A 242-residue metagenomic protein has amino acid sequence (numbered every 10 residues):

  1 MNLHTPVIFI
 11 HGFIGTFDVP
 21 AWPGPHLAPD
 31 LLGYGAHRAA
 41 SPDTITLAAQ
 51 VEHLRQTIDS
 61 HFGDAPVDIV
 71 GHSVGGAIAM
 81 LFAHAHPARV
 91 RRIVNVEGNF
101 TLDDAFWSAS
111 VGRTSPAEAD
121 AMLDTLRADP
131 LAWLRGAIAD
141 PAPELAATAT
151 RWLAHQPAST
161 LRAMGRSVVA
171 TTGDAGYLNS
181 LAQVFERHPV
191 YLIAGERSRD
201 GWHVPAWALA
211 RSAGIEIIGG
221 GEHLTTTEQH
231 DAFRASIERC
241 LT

Functional and structural regions predicted by a protein language model:
N2-A40: Conserved HGGG/HGGXW glycine-rich cap/lid loop of the alpha/beta-hydrolase fold
P20, H37-D43, A105-W107, H203-V204: Conserved catalytic-core motifs of eukaryotic protein kinase domains, centered on the activation segment
L27-V70, R234-A235: Active-site loop/oxyanion-hole signature of alpha/beta-hydrolase fold enzymes
G71-G75, A79: Gly/Ala-rich beta-loop-alpha elbow adjacent to hydrolase catalytic centers
H84, I93-L126: Flexible "cap/lid" loop of the alpha/beta hydrolase fold
A105-F106, D124-V184: Conserved alpha/beta-hydrolase catalytic His-Asp/Glu region
P189-T227: Conserved loop-alpha-helix segment in the C-terminal half of the alpha/beta-hydrolase fold that carries the catalytic
T227-R239: Post-His helix in hydrolase/transferase enzymes
